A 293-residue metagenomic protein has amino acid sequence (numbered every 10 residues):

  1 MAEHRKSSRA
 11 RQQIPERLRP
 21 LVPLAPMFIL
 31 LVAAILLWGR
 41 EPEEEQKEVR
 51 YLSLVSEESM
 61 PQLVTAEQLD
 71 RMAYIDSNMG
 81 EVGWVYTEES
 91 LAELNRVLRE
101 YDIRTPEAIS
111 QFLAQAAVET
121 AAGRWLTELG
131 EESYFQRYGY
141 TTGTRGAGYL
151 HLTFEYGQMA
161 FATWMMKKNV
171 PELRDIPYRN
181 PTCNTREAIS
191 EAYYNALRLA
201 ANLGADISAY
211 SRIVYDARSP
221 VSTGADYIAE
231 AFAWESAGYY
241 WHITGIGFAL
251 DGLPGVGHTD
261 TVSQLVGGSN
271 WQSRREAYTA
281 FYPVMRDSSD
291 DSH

Functional and structural regions predicted by a protein language model:
M1-L18: N-terminal Lys/Arg-rich, disordered targeting/topogenic segments
R5, R9, V22-A25, P42-K47: Long non-globular sequence segments
P20-L37: Hydrophobic membrane-insertion alpha-helices, especially the h-region of bacterial N-terminal signal peptides
A34-S53: Sec-dependent signal peptide cleavage junction
W38, G267-H293: Extracellular low-complexity, O-glycosylation-prone Ser/Thr/Pro/Gly-rich "stalks" and linkers flanking catalytic
E48-E93, L98, I103, E107-I243: Peptidoglycan-targeting cell-wall enzymes and recognition modules
A92, E235-Y239, D260, Q264 (+1 more regions): A generic structural signal for well-ordered alpha-helical surface patches
A116-T120, H242, A249-S273: Acidic helix/loop microenvironments that form the catalytic cleft of cell-wall polysaccharide enzymes
